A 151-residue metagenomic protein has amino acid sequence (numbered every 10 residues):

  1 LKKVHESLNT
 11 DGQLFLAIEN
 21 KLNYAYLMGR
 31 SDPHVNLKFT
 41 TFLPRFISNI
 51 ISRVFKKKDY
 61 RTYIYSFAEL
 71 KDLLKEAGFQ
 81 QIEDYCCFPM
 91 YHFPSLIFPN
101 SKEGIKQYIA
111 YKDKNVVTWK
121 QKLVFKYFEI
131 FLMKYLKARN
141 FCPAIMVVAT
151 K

Functional and structural regions predicted by a protein language model:
L1-Q13: A short glycine-rich, Lys/Arg-flanked "PGG" loop and its adjoining helix->strand segment in the class I
K3, E69-E76: Amphipathic alpha-helical segments that form well-ordered structural scaffolds and often line/cohere around active
D11, L22-Y24, F88-M90: Feature marks short, surface-exposed loop/turn motifs that line or immediately flank catalytic pockets and channel
Q13-I18, L73, Q81-C86: A structural signal for short, well-ordered beta-strand segments and their strand-loop junctions that often border
F15-L43: Conserved class I S-adenosyl-L-methionine
T40-R53: Short, flexible, basic/aromatic active-site loop/helix in glycosyltransferases
R53-E69, D84-C87: Acceptor-substrate binding/catalytic loop of class I
D72, E83-K151: A C-terminal cap/extension of S-adenosyl-L-methionine-dependent methyltransferases that defines the acceptor-substrate
